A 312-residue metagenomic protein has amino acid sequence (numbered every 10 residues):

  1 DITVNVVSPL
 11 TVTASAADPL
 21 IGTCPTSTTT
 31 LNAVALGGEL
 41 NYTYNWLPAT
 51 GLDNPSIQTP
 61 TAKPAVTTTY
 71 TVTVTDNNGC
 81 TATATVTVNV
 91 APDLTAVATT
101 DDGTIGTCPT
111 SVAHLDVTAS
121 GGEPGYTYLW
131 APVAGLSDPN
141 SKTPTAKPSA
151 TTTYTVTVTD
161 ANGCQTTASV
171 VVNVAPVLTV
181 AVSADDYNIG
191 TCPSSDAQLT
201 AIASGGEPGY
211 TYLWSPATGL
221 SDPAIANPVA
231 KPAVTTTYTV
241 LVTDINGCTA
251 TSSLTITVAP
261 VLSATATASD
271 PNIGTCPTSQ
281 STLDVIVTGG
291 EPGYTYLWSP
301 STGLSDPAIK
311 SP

Functional and structural regions predicted by a protein language model:
I2-S8, V86-P92, V170-P176, L254-P260: Interdomain boundary/hinge segments at the C-termini of tandem beta-sandwich modules
P9-A17, D93-D101, V177-D185, V261-S269: Proline-enriched interdomain boundary motifs that mark the N-terminal boundary and often initiate the first structured
P19-S27, G103-S111, Y187-S195, P271-S279: Short, solvent-exposed loop/linker segments at the N-terminal edge of repeated beta-sheet extracellular domains
C24, N77-T83, D138, A161-T167 (+3 more regions): Short, exposed coil/turn segments at beta-strand boundaries within extracellular/luminal domains
S27-L36, S111-S120, S194-S204, T278-T288: A short beta-strand segment in extracellular, disulfide-stabilized domains
G37-N45, G121-L129, G205-L213, G289-L297: Solvent-exposed loop segments of extracellular immunoglobulin-like
S56-T69, N140-T153, A224-Y238, A308-P312: Solvent-exposed segments in extracellular or luminal domains encompassing
